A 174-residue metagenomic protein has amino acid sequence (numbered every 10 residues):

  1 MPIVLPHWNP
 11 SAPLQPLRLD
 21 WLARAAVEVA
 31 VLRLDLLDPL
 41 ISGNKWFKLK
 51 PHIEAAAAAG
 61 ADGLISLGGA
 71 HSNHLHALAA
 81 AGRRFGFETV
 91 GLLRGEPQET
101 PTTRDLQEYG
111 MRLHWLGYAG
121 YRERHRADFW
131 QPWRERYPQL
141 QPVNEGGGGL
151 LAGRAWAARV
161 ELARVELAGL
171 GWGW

Functional and structural regions predicted by a protein language model:
M1-W174: PLP-dependent amino-acid enzyme catalytic core
